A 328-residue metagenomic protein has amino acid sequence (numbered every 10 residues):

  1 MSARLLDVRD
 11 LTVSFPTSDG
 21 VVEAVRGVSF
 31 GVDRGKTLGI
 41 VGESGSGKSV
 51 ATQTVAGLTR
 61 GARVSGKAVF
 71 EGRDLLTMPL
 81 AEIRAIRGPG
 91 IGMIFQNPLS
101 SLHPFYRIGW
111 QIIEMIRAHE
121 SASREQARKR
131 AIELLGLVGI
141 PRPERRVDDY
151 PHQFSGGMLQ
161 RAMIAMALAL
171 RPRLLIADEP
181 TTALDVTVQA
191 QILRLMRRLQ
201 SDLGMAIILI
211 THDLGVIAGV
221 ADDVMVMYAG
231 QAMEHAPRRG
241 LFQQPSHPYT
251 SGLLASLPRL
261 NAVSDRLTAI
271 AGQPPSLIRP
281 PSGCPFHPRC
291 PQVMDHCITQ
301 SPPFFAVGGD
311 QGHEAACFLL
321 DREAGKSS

Functional and structural regions predicted by a protein language model:
A3-R4, P141-R145, H235-S328: Short catalytic/signature loops enriched in Gly
G57, I176-P180, L184-D265: P-loop NTP-binding/switch modules centered on Walker-like glycine-rich loops
V64-D74: Conserved ABC transporter NBD signature motif
R73-D74, Q126-R145, L254-A255: Conserved ABC ATPase "signature" region
L75-G92, W110, A118, R124 (+2 more regions): ABC ATPase NBD coupling module
A169-R173: A short, proline-enriched helix->beta-strand linker immediately N-terminal to the Walker B motif in ABC-type P-loop
